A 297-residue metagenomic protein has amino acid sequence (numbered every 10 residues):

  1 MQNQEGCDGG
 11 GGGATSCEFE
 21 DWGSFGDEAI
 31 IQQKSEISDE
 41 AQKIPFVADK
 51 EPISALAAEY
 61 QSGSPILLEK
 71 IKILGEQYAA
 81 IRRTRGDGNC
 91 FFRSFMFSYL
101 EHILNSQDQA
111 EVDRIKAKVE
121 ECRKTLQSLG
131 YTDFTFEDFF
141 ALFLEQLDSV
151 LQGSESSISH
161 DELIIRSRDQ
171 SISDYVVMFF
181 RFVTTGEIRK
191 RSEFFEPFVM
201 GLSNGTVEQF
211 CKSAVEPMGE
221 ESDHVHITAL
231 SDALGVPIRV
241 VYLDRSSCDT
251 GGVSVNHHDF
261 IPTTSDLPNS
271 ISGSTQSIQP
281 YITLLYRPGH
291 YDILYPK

Functional and structural regions predicted by a protein language model:
Q2-R83, F91, D108: A eukaryotic "domain-start" boundary segment
A41-I44, R82-G88, A214-M218, I282: Conserved aromatic-histidine-acidic binding/catalytic patches
V47-E51, A55-Y78, E101-S246: Papain-like cysteine protease catalytic cores
Q77-Y78, R85-G86, L234-G235, I278-P280 (+1 more regions): Short, well-ordered loop/turn elements at secondary-structure boundaries
A80-R85, F91, R239-V241, T283-L285 (+1 more regions): Beta-strand cores of modular interaction/reader domains in eukaryotic scaffold and signaling proteins, especially PDZ
R85-Y99, G219-L230, L294: Active-site nucleophilic cysteine motif
F91-F92, S98-E101, I238-R239, S247-G251 (+1 more regions): Eukaryotic short linear interaction motifs
V255-K297: A recognition module on extended beta-rich or small alphabeta surfaces enriched in W/G with H and D/E
